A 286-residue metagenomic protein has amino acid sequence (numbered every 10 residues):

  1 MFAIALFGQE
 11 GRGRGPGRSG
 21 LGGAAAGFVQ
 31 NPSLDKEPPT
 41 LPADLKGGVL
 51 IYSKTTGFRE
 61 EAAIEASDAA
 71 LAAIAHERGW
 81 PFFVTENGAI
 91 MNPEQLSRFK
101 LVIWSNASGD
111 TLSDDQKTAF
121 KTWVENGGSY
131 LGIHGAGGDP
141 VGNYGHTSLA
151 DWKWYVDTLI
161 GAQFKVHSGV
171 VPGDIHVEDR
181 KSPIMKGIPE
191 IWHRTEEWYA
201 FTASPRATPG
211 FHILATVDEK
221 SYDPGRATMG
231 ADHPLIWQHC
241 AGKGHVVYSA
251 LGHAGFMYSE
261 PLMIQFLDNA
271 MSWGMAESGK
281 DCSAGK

Functional and structural regions predicted by a protein language model:
M1-G8: Hydrophobic h-region of N-terminal signal peptides that target proteins for export in Gram-negative bacteria
E10-D44, A70-E77, E86, K220-I236 (+1 more regions): Extracellular ligand-binding/catalytic regions of CAZymes and related secreted enzymes and adhesion modules
F28-D35, A162-G242: Catalytic beta-strand/loop cores that center a nucleophilic Ser/Cys/Thr and support acyl-enzyme chemistry
L41-K46, H76, E94-R98, S113-D114 (+4 more regions): Extracellular/periplasmic catalytic domains that process cell-envelope and extracellular macromolecules
L45, A63, S67-L71, Q95 (+5 more regions): Stable alpha-helical elements in mature extracytoplasmic
G48-S53, P81-T85, K100-S105, V124 (+6 more regions): Structural recognition of the beta-strand scaffold that forms the well-ordered cores of secreted hydrolase catalytic
I51, R59-P140: Helical hinge/lid and interdomain linker segments adjacent to catalytic or ligand-binding clefts that mediate domain
D110-G187: A glycine-rich, often tryptophan-bearing local segment used as a flexible ligand/cofactor-contacting loop or short
